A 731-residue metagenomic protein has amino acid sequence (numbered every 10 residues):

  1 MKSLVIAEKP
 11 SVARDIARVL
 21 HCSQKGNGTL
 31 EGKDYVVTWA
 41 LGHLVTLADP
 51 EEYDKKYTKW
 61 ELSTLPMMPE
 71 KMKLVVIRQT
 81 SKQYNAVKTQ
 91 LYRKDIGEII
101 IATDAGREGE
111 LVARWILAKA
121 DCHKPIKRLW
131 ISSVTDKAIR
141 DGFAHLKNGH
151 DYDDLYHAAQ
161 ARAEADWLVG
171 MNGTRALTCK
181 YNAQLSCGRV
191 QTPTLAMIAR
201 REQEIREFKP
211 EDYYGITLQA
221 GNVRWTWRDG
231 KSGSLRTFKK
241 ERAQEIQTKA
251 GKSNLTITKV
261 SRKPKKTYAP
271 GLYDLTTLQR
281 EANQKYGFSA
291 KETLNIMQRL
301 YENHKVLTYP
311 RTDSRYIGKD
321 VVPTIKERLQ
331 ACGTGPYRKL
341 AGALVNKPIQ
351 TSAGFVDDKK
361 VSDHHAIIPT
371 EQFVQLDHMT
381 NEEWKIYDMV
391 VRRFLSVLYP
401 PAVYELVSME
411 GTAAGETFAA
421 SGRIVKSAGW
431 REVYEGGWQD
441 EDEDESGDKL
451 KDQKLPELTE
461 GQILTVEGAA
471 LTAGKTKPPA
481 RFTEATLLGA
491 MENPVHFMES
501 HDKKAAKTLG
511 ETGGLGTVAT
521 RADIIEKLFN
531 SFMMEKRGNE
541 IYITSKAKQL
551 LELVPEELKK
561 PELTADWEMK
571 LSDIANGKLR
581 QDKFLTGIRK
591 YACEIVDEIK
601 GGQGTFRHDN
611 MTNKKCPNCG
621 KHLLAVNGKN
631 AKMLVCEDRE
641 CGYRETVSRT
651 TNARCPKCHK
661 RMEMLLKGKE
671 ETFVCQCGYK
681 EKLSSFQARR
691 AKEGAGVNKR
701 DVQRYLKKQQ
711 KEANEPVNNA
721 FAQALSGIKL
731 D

Functional and structural regions predicted by a protein language model:
M1-A163, P478: Intrinsically disordered, low-complexity regulatory segments
M1-K2, A102-A105, N182-S186, R262-G271 (+3 more regions): Conserved short loop/turn motifs at secondary-structure junctions
K2-L4, T80, L91, T174 (+4 more regions): Basic, low-complexity terminal or inter-domain segments flanking catalytic cores
N27-K55, T192-F238, V397-K451, K590: Structured, non-catalytic alpha/beta "coupling" segments that mediate domain-domain communication and provide generic
R114, A138-A220, R262-K263: C-terminal or mid-to-C-terminal helical accessory/interaction module adjacent to the motor/catalytic core
T237-G271, Q279: Metal- or metallocofactor-binding catalytic centers and their adjacent structured scaffolds across diverse enzyme
H304-K305, F532: Glycine-centered, phosphate/nucleic-acid-interacting loop/turn motifs that mediate DNA/RNA or nucleotide
